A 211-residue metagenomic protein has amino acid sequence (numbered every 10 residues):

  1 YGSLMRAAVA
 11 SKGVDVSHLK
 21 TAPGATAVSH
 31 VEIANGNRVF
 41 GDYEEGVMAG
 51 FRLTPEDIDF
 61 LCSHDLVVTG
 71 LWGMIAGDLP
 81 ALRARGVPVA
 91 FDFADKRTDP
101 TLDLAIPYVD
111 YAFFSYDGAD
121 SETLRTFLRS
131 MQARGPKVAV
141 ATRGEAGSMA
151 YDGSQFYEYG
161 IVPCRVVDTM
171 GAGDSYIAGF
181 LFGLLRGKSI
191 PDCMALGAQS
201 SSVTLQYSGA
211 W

Functional and structural regions predicted by a protein language model:
A8-T21, I33-E158: Ribokinase/PfkB-type carbohydrate-kinase core domain
P23-T26, M48, C164-V166: A short acidic, often aromatic-flanked loop/helix-cap motif at beta-alpha or helix-coil junctions that lines enzyme
T26-V28, N37, A146, Y176: Change "...and in nucleic-acid phosphodiester-cleaving endonucleases..." to "...and in nucleic-acid processing enzymes
R125-W211: Conserved phosphate-binding/catalytic region of the ribokinase-like
